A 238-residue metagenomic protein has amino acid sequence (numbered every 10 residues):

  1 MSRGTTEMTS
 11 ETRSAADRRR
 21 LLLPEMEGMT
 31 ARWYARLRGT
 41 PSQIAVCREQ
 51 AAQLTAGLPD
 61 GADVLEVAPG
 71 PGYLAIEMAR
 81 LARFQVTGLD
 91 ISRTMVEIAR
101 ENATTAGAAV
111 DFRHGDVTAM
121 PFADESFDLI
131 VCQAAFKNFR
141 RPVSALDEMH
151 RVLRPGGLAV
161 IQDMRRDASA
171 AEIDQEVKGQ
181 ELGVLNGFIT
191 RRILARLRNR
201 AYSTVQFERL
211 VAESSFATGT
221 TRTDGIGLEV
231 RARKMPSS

Functional and structural regions predicted by a protein language model:
S2-P59, E77: Conserved class I S-adenosyl-L-methionine
L37, M164-R222, G227: C-terminal alpha-helical "lid/dimerization" subdomain adjacent to the S-adenosyl-L-methionine
L65, P71-A119: Class I SAM-dependent methyltransferase SAM/SAH-binding core
V131: A conserved beta-strand element that flanks and buttresses the S-adenosyl-L-methionine
K137-N138: A short His-aromatic
V143-P155: A short glycine-rich, Lys/Arg-flanked "PGG" loop and its adjoining helix->strand segment in the class I
G157-D163: Conserved beta-strand signature within the Rossmann-like core of class I S-adenosyl-L-methionine
E229-S238: C-terminal lobe and adjacent flexible extensions of AdoMet/dcAdoMet transferase-like proteins
